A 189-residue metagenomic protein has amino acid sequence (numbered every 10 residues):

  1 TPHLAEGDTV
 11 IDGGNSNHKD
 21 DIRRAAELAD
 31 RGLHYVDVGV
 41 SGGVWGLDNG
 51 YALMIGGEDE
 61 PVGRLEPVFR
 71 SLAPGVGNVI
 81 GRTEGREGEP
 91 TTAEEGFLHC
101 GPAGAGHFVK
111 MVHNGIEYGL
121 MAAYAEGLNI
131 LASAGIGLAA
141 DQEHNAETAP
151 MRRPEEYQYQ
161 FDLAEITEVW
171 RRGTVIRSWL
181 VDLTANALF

Functional and structural regions predicted by a protein language model:
P2, R70-S71: Short, solvent-exposed amphipathic alpha-helical segments in soluble enzyme and RNA/protein-processing domains
P2-T9, G13-G63: Rossmann-fold NAD(P)-binding glycine/threonine-rich loop
G50, M54, R64, S71 (+1 more regions): Helical "substrate-binding/catalytic lid" subdomain of Rossmann-like NAD(P)-dependent dehydrogenases/reductases
